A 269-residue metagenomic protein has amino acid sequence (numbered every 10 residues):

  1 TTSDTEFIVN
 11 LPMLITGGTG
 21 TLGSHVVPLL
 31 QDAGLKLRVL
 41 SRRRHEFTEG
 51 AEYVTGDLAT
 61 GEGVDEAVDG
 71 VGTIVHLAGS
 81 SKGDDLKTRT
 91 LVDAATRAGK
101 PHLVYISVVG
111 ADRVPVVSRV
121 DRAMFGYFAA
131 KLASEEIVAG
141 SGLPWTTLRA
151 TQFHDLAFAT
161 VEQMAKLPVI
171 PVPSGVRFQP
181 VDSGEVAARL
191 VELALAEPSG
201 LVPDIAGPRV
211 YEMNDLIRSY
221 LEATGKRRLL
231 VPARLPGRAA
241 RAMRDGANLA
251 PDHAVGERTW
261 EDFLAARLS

Functional and structural regions predicted by a protein language model:
N10-P12, T19-T21, G184-S269: Mid/C-terminal beta-alpha module of Rossmann-like enzyme folds, strongest in SDR-family dehydrogenases/epimerases
L11-A33: N-terminal Rossmann NAD(P)H-binding glycine-rich loop of SDR-like oxidoreductase domains
T16, L40, L77-A78, L103-V109 (+1 more regions): SDR active-site strand-loop-helix element
V39-R44, D57-L58: N-terminal Rossmann-fold cofactor-binding loop
E52-V54, G61, A67-Y105, K131-G140: NAD(P)-cofactor binding segment of oxidoreductase domains
S107, D121, A133-L156: Conserved beta-loop-beta element that borders a ligand/cofactor-binding pocket
A123-M124, T151, V172-S183, A206-R209: Glycine-rich "substrate-gating" loop/helix at the edge of Rossmann-like oxidoreductase active sites
T146, A159-V181, E185, E197: A conserved pocket-lining segment of Rossmann-fold NAD(P)-dependent short-chain dehydrogenase/reductase
